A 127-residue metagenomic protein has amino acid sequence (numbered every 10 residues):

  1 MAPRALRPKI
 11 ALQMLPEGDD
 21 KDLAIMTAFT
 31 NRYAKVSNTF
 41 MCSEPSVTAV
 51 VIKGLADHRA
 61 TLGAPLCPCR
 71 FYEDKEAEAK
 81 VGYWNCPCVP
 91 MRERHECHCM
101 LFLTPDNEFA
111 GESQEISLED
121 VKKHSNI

Functional and structural regions predicted by a protein language model:
M1-M14: N-terminal chloroplast transit peptides
L15-I127: Long, distal/terminal scaffolding or interaction modules with repetitive or compositionally biased sequence
